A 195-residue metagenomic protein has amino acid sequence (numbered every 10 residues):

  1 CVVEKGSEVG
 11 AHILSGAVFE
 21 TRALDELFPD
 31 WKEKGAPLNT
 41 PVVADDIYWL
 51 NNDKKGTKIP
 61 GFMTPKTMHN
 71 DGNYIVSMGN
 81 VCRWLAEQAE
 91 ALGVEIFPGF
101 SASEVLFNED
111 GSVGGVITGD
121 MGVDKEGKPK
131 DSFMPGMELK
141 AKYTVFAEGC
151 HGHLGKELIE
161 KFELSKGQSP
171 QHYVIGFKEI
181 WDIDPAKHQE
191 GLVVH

Functional and structural regions predicted by a protein language model:
C1-G56, M63-H195: Residues forming the flavin
